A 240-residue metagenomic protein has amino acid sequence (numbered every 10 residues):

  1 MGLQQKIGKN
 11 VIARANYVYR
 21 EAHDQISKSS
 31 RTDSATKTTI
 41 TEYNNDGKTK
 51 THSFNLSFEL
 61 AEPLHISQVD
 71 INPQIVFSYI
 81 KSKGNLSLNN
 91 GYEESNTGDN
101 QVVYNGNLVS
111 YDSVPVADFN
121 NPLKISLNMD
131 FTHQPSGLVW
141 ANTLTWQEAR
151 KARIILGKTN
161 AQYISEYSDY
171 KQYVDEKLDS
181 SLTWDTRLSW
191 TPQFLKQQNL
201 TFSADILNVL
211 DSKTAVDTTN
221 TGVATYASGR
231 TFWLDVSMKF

Functional and structural regions predicted by a protein language model:
M1-E21: Structural signature of Gram-negative outer-membrane beta-barrels, strongest in the C-terminal barrel of TonB-dependent
V18-E21, I40-L156: Gram-negative outer-membrane beta-barrel transporters
S29-I40, N96-S110, Q162-Y170, S212-V216: Flexible, solvent-exposed coil segments and beta strand-coil junctions, predominantly the extracellular/periplasmic
T32, G91-Y92, T159, T221: Short intrinsically disordered coil segments
A35-K37, A61, I66, G229 (+1 more regions): C-terminal or late-domain output modules
I71-Q74, S110-F240: Conserved C-terminal beta-signal and adjacent last beta-strands/turns of outer-membrane beta-barrel proteins
